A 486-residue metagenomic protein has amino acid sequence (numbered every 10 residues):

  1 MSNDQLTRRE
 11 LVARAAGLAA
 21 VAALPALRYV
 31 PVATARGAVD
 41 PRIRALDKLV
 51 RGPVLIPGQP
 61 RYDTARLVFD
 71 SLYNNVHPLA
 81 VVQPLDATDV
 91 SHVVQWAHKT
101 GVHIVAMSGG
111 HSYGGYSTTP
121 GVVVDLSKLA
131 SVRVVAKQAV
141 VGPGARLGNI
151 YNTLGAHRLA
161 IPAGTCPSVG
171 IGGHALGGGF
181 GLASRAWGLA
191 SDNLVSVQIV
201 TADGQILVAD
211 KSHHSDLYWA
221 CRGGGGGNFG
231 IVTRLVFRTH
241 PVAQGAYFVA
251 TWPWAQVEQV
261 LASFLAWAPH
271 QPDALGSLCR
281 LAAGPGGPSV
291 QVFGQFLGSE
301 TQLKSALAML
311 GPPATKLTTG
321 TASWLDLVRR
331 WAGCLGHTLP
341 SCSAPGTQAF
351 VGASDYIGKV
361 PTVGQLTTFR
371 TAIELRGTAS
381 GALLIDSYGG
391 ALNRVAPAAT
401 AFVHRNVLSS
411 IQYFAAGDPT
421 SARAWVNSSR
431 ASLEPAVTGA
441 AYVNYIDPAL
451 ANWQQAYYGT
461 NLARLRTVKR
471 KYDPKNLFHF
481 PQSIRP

Functional and structural regions predicted by a protein language model:
S2-P486: Soluble FAD-dependent oxygen oxidases
